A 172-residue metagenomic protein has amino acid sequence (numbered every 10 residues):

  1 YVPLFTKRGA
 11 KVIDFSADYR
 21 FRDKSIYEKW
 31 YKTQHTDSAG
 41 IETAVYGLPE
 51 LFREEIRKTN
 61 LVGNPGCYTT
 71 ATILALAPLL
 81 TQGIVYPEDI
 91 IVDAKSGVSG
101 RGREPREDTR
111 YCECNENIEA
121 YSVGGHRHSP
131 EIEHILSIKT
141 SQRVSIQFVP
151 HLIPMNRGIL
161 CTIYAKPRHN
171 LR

Functional and structural regions predicted by a protein language model:
Y1-E116, Y121-V123: N-terminal Rossmann-like NAD(P) cofactor-binding subdomain of oxidoreductases, focused on the glycine-rich
G100-R172: Charged docking surfaces used in two-component/phosphorelay signaling
